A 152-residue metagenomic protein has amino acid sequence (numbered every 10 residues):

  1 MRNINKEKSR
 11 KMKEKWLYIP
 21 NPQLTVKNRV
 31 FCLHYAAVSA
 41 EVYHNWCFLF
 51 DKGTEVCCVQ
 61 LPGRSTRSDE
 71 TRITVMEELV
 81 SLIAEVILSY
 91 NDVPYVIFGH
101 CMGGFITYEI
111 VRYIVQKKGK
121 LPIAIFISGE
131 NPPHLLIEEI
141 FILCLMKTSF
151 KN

Functional and structural regions predicted by a protein language model:
R2-N152: Domain-scale detector for complete catalytic domains at protein termini or as standalone homologs
